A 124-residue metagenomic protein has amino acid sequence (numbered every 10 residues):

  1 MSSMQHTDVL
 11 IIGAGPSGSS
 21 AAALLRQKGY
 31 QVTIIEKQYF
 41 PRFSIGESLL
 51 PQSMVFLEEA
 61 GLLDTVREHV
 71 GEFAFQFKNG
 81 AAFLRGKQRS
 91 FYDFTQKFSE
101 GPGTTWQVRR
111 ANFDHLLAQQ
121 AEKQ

Functional and structural regions predicted by a protein language model:
S3-S17, T33: Beta1/beta-strand and adjacent pyrophosphate-binding region of the FAD-binding site in flavoprotein oxidoreductases
L10, R26-I45: Glycine-rich FAD pyrophosphate-binding loop
I11, G15-P16, Y39-F40, N112: Residue-level detector of alpha-helix initiation sites
A14-S17, A21-A22, R26, A121: Small-residue (primarily alanine) positions within well-ordered alpha-helices, especially packing/interaction faces
S20, Q52-V55, N112, L116: Short amphipathic alpha-helical face segments that pack within enzyme cores and frequently flank/anchor catalytic
R42-G86: N-terminal FAD cofactor-binding segment of flavoenzymes
F77, A82-Q124: Conserved N-terminal helical subregion
